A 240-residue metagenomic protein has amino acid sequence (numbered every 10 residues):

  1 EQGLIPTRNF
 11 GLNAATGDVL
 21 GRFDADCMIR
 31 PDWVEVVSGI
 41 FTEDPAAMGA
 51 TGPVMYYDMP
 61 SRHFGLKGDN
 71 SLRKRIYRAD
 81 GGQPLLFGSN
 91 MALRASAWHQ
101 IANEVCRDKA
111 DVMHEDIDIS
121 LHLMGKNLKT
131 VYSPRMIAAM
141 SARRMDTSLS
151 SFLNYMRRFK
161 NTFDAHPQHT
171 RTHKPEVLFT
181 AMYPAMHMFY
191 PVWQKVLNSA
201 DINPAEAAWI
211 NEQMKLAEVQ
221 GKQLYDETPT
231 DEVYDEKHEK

Functional and structural regions predicted by a protein language model:
E1-A15: Glycine-rich, basic loop-to-helix element that forms the pyrophosphate-binding segment of sugar-nucleotide handling
T16-G17, F87-A102: Conserved nucleotide-sugar donor-binding and metal-coordinating catalytic region shared by glycosyltransferases
L20: Short aromatic/hydrophobic "clamp" motif used to bind/position activated sugar donors
D32-H63: Conserved donor NDP-sugar-binding/catalytic core segment of glycosyltransferases
F64-P84: Short, flexible, basic/aromatic active-site loop/helix in glycosyltransferases
A110-I119: Acidic donor-binding loop at a coil-to-helix junction in glycosyltransferase catalytic cores that engages
S133-S150: Active-site donor/metal-binding and catalytic loop motifs of nucleotide-sugar-dependent glycosylation enzymes
D164-K240: Terminal low-complexity segments of carbohydrate-biosynthetic enzymes
